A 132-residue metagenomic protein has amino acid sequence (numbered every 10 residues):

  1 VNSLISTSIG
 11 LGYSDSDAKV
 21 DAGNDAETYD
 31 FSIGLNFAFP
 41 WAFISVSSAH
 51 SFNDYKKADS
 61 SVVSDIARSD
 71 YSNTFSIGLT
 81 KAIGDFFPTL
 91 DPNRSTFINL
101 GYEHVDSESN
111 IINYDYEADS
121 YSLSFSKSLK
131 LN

Functional and structural regions predicted by a protein language model:
V1-L35: Acidic, serine/threonine- and glycine-rich low-complexity intrinsically disordered segments that serve as flexible
V1-S6, N36-S45, A82-F97, K130-N132: Short loop/turn motifs that connect adjacent beta-strands in outer-membrane beta-barrel proteins
T7-L11, I33, I44-S48, I77 (+2 more regions): Membrane-embedded beta-strand positions of outer-membrane beta-barrel proteins
L11-D17, E27, F37-W41, S48-K56 (+2 more regions): Transmembrane beta-strands of outer-membrane beta-barrel pores
A18-A26, Y55-I66, E108-Y116: Outer-membrane beta-barrel translocator domains and adjoining extracellular loop/strand segments of Gram-negative
G23-F31, A38, S69-F75, D115-Y121: Residues that define the transmembrane beta-barrel architecture of outer-membrane proteins
S32-N36, S76-T80, F87, S124-S126: Outer-membrane beta-barrel architecture
I77, E117-N132: Outer-membrane beta-barrel "beta-signal"
